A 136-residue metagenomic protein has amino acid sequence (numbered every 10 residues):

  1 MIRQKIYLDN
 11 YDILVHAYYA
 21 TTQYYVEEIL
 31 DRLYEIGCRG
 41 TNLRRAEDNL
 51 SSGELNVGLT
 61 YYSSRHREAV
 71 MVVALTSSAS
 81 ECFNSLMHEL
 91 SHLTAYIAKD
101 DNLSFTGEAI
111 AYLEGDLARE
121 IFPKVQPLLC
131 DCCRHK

Functional and structural regions predicted by a protein language model:
M1-S52: Non-catalytic terminal regions of proteins
Y34-S80, L93-Y96: Active-site scaffold of zinc-dependent metalloenzymes
C38, C82, C130-C133: Generic recognition of cysteine residues
T76, S80, D101, A111: Acidic-and-aromatic substrate-binding clefts and catalytic sites of carbohydrate-active enzymes
E81-L90: Short alpha-helical catalytic segment bearing the HExxH-like zincin motif of zinc-dependent metalloproteases
L90-T106: Catalytic Zn2+-binding segment of zinc metalloproteases
S104-K136: Post-HExxH zinc-binding segment in Zn-dependent metallohydrolases
